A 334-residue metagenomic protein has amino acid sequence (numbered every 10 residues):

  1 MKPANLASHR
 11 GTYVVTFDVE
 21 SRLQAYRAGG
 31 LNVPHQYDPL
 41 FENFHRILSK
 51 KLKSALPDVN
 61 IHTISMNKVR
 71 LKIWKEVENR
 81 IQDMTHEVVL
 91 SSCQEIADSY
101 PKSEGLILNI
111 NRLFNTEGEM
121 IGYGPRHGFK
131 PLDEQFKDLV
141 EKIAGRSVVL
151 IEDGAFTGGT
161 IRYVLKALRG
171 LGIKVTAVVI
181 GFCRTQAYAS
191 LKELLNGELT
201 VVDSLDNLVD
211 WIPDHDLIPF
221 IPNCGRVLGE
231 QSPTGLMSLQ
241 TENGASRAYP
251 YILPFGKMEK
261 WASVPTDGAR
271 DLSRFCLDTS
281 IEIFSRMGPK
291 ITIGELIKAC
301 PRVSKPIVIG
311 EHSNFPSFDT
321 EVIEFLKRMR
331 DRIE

Functional and structural regions predicted by a protein language model:
M1-E334: PRPP-associated nucleotide enzymes
